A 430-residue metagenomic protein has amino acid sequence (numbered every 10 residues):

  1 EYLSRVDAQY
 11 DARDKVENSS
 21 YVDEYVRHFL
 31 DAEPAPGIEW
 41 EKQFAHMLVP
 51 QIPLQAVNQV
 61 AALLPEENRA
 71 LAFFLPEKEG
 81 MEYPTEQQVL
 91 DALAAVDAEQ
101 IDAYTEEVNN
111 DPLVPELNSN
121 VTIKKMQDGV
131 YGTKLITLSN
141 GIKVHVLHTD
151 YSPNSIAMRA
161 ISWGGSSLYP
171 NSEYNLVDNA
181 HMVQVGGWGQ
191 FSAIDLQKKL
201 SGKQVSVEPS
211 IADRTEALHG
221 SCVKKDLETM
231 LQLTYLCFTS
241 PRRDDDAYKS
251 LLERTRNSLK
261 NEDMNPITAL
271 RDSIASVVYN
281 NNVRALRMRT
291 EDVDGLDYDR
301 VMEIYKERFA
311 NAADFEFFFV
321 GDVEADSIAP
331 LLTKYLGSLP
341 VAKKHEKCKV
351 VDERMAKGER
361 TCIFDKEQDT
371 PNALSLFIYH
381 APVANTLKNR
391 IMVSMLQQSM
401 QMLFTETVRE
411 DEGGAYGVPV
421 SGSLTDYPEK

Functional and structural regions predicted by a protein language model:
E1-P50, R69-P76, H145-L147, S152-S240 (+5 more regions): M16 family metallopeptidases and their MPP-like homologs
Y2-R5, Y335, S399, L403: Amphipathic alpha-helical segments in well-ordered regions
D11, K15-W163, L168, E303 (+5 more regions): Proteolytic maturation boundary segments
I52-V60, R242-R243, Y248, L296: Peptidyl-prolyl cis-trans isomerase
Q55, V177, R390, S394 (+2 more regions): Feature representing long, continuous alpha-helical segments
D244-S250, A342-E346: Conserved short beta-strand edge segments in small beta-sheet-based binding/regulatory domains
R308-A310: Conserved alpha/beta enzyme-core scaffolds, especially Rossmann-like or related mixed alpha/beta domains that build
